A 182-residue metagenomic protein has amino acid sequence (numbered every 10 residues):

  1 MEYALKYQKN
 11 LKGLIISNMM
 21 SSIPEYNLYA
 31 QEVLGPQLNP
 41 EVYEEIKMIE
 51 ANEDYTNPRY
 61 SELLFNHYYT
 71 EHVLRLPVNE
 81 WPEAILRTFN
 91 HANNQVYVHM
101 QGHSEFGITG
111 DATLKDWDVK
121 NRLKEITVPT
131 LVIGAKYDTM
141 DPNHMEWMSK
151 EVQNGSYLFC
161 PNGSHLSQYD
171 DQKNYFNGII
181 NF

Functional and structural regions predicted by a protein language model:
M1-Y29: Conserved hydrolase catalytic core segment
Q37, E41-N121, V128: Alpha/beta-hydrolase
L123-T127, K150-V152: Short, conserved loop/helix-junction motifs that constitute active-site signature segments in enzyme catalytic cores
I126, V132-G134: Short beta-strand/loop motif that positions the catalytic acidic residue of the alpha/beta-hydrolase fold
K136-D138, G155, N162-S164: Acidic beta-to-alpha connecting loop that harbors the catalytic carboxylate
T139-H144: Conserved alpha/beta-hydrolase "acid-adjacent" motif
G163-F176: Catalytic histidine-centered segment of alpha/beta-hydrolase-like enzymes
G178-F182: C-terminal alpha-helix
